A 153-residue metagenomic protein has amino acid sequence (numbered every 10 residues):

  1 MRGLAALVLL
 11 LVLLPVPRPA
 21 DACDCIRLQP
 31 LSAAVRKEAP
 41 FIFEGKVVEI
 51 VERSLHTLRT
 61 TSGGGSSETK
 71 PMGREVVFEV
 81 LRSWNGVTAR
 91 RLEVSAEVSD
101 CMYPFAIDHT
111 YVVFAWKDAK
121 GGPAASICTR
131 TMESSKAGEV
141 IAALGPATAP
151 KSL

Functional and structural regions predicted by a protein language model:
A5-A6, R27: Generic early N-terminus positional signal peaking at residue ~5-7
A6-P15: Bacterial N-terminal signal peptides
P15-L153: Transition segments tied to proteolytic processing and entry into folded domains
